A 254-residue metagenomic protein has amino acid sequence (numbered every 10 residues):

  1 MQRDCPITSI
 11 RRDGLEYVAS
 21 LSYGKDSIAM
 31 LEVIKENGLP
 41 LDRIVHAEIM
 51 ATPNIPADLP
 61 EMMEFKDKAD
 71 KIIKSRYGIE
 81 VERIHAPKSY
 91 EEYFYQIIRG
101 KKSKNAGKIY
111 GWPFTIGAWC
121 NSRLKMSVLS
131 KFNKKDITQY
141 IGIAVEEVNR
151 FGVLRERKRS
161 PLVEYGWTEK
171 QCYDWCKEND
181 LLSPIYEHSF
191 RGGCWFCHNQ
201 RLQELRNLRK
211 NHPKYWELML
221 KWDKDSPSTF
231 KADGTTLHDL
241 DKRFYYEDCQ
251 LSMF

Functional and structural regions predicted by a protein language model:
M1-F254: Nucleotide-activated chemistry modules centered on ATP-dependent adenylation/adenylyltransferase
